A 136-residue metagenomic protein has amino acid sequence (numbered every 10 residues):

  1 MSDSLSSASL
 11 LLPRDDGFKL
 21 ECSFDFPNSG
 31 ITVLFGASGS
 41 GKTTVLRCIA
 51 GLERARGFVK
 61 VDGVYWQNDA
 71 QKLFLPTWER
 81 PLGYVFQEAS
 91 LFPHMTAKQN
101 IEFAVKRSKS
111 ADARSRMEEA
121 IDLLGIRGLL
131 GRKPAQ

Functional and structural regions predicted by a protein language model:
M1-S23, N28, Q71-F74, K109: A short, flexible loop at the N-terminus of ABC-type nucleotide-binding domains that lies
I31-V33: Short beta-strand immediately N-terminal to the Walker A/P-loop
A37-G41: Walker A (P-loop) phosphate-binding loop of ABC-type ATPase nucleotide-binding domains
A50-R54, Y65, S108: Post-Walker A (P-loop) alpha1-beta2 connector of ABC-family nucleotide-binding domains
L52, P81-L82, Q87-H94: Catalytic "switch" loops of ABC-type ATPases
V64-D69, D112-L130: Conserved ABC ATPase "signature" region
W66-G83, R107: ABC ATPase NBD coupling module
M95-A104, K133: Short coil-to-helix segment of the ABC ATPase nucleotide-binding domain corresponding to the Q-loop/switch region
